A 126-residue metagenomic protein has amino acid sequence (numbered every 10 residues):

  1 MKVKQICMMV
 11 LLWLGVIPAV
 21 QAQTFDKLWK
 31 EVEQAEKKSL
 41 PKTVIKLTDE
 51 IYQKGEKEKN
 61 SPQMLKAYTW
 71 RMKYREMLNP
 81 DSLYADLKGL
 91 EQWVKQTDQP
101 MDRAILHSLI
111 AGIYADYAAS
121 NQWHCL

Functional and structural regions predicted by a protein language model:
M1-L28: Bacterial Sec-dependent N-terminal signal peptides
F25-L126: Extracytoplasmic/secretory-pathway proteins
